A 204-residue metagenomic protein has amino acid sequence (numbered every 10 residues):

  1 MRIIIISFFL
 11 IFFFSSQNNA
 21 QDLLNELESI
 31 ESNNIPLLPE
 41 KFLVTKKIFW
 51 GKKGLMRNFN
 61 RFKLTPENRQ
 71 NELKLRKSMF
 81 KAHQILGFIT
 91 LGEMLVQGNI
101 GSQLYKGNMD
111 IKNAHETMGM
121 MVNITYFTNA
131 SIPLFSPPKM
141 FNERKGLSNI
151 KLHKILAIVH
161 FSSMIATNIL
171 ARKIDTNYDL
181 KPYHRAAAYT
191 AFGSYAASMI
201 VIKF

Functional and structural regions predicted by a protein language model:
M1-D22: Bacterial Sec-dependent N-terminal signal peptides
Q17-N113, T117, N129-G146: N-terminal targeting leaders of membrane proteins
R76-Y105, A114-P137, K151-K173, Y183-F204: Hydrophobic alpha-helical membrane-anchor/signal-helix detector
T176-D179: Membrane-interface helix caps and helix-loop-helix hairpins in membrane proteins
